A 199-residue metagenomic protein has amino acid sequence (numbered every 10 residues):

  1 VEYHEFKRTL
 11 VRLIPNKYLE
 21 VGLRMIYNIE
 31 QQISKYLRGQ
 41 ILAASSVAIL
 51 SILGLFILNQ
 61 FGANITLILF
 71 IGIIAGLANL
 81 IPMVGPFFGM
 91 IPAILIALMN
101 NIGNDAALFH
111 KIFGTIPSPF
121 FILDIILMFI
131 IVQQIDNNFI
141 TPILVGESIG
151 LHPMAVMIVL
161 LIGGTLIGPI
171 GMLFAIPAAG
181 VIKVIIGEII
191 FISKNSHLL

Functional and structural regions predicted by a protein language model:
V1-I96: Alpha-helical transmembrane segments and their immediate interhelical loop/hinge regions in multi-pass membrane
N16-Y18, E30, A97-N100, T165-I167 (+1 more regions): A short hydrophobic/aromatic micro-motif that marks alpha-helical segments and, especially, helix-coil
M25, M83, M90, M99 (+3 more regions): Detector for methionine-enriched segments
Y27-I29, Q40-S45, I57, P92 (+4 more regions): Juxtamembrane/interface motifs at transmembrane-helix termini
L95-L108: Active-site activation/catalytic loop segments of kinase-like enzymes and analogous catalytic loops in related
N104-D105, K111-L199: Hydrophobic alpha-helical transmembrane segments of membrane transport and translocation systems, primarily multi-pass
